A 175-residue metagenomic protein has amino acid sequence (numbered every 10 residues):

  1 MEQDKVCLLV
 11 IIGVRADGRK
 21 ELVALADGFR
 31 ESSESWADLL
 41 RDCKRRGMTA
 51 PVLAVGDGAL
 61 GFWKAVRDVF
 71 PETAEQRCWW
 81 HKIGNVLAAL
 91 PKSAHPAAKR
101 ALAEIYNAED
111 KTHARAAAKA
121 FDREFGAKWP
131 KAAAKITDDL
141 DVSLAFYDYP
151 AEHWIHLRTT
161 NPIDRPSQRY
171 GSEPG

Functional and structural regions predicted by a protein language model:
M1-G56, L60, K64, V69-E72 (+1 more regions): RNase H-like nuclease fold core
V14, D42-R46, D68-E72, A89 (+5 more regions): Conserved, well-folded catalytic cores of nucleic-acid-processing and energy-transducing macromolecular machines
A50, A74, W154-R158: A generic hydrophobic-helix recognition signal that picks specific residues within alpha-helical hydrophobic
E72-A88: Inter-helix linker motif
V86-A116, A120: Metal-dependent DNA phosphodiester-chemistry modules and their immediately adjacent helices/loops in DNA-processing
A108-G175: Acidic/histidine-rich catalytic cores and adjacent linkers of DNA breakage/strand-transfer/modification proteins
